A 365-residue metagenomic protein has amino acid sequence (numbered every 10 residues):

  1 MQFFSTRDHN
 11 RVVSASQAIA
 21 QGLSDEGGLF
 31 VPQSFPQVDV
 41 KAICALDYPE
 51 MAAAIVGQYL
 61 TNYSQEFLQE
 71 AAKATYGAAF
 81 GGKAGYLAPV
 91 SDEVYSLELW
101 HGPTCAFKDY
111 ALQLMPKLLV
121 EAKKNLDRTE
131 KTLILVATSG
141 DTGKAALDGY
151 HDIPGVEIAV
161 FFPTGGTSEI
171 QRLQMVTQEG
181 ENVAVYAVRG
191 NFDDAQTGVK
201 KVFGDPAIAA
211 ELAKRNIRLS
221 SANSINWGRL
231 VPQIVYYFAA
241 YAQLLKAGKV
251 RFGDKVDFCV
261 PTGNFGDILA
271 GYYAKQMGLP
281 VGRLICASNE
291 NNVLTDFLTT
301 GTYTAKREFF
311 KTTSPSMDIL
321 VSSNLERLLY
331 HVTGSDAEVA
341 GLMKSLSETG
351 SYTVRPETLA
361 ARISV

Functional and structural regions predicted by a protein language model:
M1-V365: PLP-dependent amino-acid enzyme catalytic core
